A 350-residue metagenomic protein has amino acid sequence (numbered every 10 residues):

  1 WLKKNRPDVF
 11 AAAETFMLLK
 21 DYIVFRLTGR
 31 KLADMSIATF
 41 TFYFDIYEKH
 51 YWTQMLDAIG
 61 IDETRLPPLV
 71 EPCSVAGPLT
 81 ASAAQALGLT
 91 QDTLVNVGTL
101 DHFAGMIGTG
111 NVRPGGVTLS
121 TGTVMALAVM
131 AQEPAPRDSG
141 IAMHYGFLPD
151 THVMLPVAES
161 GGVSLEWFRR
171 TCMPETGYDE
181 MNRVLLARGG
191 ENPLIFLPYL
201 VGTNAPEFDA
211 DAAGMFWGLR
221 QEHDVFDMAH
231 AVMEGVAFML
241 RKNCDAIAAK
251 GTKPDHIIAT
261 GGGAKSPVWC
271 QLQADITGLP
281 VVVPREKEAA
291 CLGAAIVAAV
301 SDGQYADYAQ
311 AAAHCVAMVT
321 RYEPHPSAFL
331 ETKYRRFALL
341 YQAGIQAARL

Functional and structural regions predicted by a protein language model:
W1-L32, I37, F42-T53, D57-G60 (+3 more regions): Active-site core segments that coordinate phosphate-bearing ligands/cofactors across diverse enzyme families
G60-E71: A conserved helix-loop-beta module that forms one wall/lid of the active-site cleft in ATP-utilizing catalytic domains
